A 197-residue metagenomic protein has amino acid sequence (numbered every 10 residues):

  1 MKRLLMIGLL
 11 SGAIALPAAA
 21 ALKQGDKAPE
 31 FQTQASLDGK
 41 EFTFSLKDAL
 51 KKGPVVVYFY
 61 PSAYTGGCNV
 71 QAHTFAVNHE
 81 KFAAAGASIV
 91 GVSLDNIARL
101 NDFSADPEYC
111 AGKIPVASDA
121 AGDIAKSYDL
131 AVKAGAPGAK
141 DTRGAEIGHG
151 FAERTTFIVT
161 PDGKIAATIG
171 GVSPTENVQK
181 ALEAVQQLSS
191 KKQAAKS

Functional and structural regions predicted by a protein language model:
M1-L4: Positively charged n-region of N-terminal signal peptides that target proteins for export
I7-A35: N-proximal helix/coil linker or "cap" segments that precede and/or mark the start of modular domains
Q32-P54: A short beta-strand-turn-helix
L37-D38, A121, D162: Residue-level recognition of short loop/turn positions
L46-F75: Short active-site neighborhood of thiol/selenol oxidoreductases, capturing the structured segment around
N69-S127: Structural microenvironment flanking redox-active thiols in thiol-disulfide oxidoreductases
A111-P115, L130-A139, H149-F157: Structural micro-motif
R143-S197: Thiol-/selenol-based redox modules, centered on thioredoxin-like and closely related oxidoreductase domains
